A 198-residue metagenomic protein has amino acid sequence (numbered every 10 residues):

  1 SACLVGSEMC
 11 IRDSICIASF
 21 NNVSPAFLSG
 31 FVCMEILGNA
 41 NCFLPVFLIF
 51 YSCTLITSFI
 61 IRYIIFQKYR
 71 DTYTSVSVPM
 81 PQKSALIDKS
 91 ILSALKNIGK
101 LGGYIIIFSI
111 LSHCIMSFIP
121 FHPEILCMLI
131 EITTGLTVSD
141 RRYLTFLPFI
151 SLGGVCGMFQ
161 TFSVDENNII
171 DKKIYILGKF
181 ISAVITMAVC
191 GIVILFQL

Functional and structural regions predicted by a protein language model:
S1-I11: Single conserved hydrophobic/aromatic residue that forms the stacking wall/gate of nucleotide- or nucleobase-binding
I11-A18, N41-P45, F121-L126, R141-F149 (+1 more regions): The feature identifies polytopic integral membrane transport proteins across all domains of life
R12-N39, S58, R62, G154-T161: Alpha-helical transmembrane segments and, especially, the helix-loop junctions at the ends of these helices
A26-F27, F50-L55, Y143-L198: C-terminal transmembrane helix pair
N39, R62-T74, S117, F121 (+2 more regions): Transmembrane helix-loop junctions in multipass membrane proteins, especially transporters and channels
C42-S58: Alpha-helical transmembrane segments
F66-L92: Intrinsically disordered, low-complexity non-transmembrane regions of multi-pass membrane transporters
I87, I91-G154: Transmembrane helical segments that form the transport core of multi-pass membrane transport proteins
